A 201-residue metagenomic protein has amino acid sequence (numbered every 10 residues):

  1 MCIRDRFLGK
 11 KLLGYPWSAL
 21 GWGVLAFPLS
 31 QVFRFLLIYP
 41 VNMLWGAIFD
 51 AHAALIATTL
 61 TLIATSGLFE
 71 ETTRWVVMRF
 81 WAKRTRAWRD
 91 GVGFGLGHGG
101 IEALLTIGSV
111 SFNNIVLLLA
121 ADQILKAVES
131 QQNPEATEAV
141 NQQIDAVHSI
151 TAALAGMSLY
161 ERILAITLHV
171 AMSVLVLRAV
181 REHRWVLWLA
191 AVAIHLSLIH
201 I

Functional and structural regions predicted by a protein language model:
M1-D5, I199-I201: Conserved small/polar residues in nucleotide/adenosyl-binding loops
R4-F69: Transmembrane alpha-helical insertion/packing segments
S18-A26, F94-G95, V186-L196: Central hydrophobic cores of alpha-helical transmembrane segments in multi-pass integral membrane proteins
F27-V32, G99-L104, A193-I199: Aromatic-anchored segments of alpha-helical transmembrane domains
T61-F69, P134-L168: Hydrophobic alpha-helical transmembrane segments
I63, R74-W81, F94-G95, T106-V110 (+1 more regions): Generic transmembrane alpha-helix signature in multi-pass membrane proteins, especially transporters/channels
G95-A139: Transmembrane alpha-helix/helix-exit interface in multi-pass inner-membrane proteins
S158-I199: Functionally important transmembrane alpha-helices
